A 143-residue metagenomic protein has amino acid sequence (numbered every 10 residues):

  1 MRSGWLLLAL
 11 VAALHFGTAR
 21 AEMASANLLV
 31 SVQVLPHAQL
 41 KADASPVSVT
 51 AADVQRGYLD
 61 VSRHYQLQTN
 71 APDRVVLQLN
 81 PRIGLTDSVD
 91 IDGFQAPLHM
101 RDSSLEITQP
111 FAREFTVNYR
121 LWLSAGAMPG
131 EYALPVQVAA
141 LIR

Functional and structural regions predicted by a protein language model:
M1-G4: Positively charged n-region of N-terminal signal peptides that target proteins for export
L6-H15: Bacterial N-terminal signal peptides
R20-G84, S103-R143: N-terminal small/polar-rich segments of proteins
L85-P97: Short, surface-exposed beta-strand/strand-loop-strand elements in extracellular ectodomains
